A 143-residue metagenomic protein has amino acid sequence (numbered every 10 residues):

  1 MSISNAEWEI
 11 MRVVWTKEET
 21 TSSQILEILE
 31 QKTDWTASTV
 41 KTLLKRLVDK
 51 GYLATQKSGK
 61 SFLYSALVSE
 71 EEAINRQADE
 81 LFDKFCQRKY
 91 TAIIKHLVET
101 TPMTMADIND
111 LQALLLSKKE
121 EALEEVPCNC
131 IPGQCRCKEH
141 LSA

Functional and structural regions predicted by a protein language model:
I3-A6, S58-Q77: Short, cationic-aromatic polyanion-contact patches
W8-V13, Q24, A92: Pre-recognition alpha-helix immediately N-terminal to the DNA-recognition helix within helix-turn-helix or winged-helix
T20-I28: Short acidic, hydrophobic short linear motifs in intrinsically disordered regions
E27-W35: Short helix-coil junctions and helix-kink-helix linkers
K41-K45: Short, hydrophobic-biased segments on the C-terminal half of alpha helices that form "recognition helices"
G51: Glycine-centered, phosphate/nucleic-acid-interacting loop/turn motifs that mediate DNA/RNA or nucleotide
S69-K95: Conserved segment of winged-helix/HTH DNA-binding domains
E99-A143: C-terminal regulatory/oligomerization modules of transcriptional regulators
